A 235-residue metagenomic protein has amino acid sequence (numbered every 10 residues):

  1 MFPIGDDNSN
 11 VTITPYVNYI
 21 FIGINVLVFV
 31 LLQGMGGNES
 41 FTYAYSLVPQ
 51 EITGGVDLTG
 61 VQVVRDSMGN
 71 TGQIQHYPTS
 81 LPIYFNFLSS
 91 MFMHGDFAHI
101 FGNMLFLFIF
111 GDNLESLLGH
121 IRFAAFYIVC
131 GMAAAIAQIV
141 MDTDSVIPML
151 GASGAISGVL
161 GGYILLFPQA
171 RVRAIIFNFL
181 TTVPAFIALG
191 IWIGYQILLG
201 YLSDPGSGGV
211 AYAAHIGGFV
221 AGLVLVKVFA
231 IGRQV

Functional and structural regions predicted by a protein language model:
M1-V235: A detector for small-residue-rich transmembrane helices and their helix-helix packing motifs
